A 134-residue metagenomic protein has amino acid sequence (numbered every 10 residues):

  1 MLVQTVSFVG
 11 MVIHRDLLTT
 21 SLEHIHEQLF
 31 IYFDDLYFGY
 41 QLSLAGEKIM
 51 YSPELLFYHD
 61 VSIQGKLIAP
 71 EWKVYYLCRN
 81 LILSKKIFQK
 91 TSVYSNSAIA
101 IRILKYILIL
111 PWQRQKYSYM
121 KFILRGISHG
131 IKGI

Functional and structural regions predicted by a protein language model:
M1-I13, L36, K66: A recurrent flexible, glycine/aromatic-enriched loop bordering the glycosyltransferase active site that acts as
V3, G10, F30, K48-I49: A residue-level structural signature of the nucleotidyltransferase/glycosyltransferase Rossmann-like core
V6-F8, V12-H14, L18-Q28: Conserved nucleotide-sugar donor-binding catalytic segment
D16, L36-Y37, L56, I82-L83: Active-site phosphate/pyrophosphate-handling residues
H26, I49-V61: Catalytic beta-strand/loop signature of glycosyltransferases that borders the donor
I31-F38, K73: Acidic donor-binding loop at a coil-to-helix junction in glycosyltransferase catalytic cores that engages
L42-S43: Hydrophobic residues within well-ordered alpha-helices
E71-N80, T91-I134: Non-catalytic, C-terminal membrane-associated alpha-helical segments of glycosyltransferases
